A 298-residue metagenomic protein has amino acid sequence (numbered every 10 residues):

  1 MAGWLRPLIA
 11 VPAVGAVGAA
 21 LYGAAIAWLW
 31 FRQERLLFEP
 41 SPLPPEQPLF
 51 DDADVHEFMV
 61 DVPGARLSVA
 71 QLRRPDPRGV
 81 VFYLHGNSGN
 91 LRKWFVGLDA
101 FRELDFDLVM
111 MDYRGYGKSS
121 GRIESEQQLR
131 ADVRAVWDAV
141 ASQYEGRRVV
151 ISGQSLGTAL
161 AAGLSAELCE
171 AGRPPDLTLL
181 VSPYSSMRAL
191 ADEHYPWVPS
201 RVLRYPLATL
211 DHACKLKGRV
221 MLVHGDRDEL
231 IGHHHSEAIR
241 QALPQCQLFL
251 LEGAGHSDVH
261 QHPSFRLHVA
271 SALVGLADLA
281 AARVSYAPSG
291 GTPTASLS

Functional and structural regions predicted by a protein language model:
V14-D61, A281-V284, S296: An N-terminal hydrophobic leader/cap segment in hydrolases
R66-A139, R147, S165: Membrane-embedded segments
G97, T209, G218, G232-Q241: Short alpha-helix in the alpha/beta-hydrolase fold that links the catalytic acid
D138-A141, G146-Y195, H212-K215: Primarily recognizes the serine-hydrolase "nucleophile elbow" in alpha/beta-hydrolase and SGNH/GDSL folds
K215-K217, L222-H224, D228: Short beta-strand/loop motif that positions the catalytic acidic residue of the alpha/beta-hydrolase fold
R227-I231, H256-S257: Acidic catalytic loop of the alpha/beta-hydrolase fold
E237-S257: Catalytic histidine neighborhood in serine/cysteine hydrolases with alpha/beta-hydrolase-type architecture
A254-R266: Catalytic histidine-centered segment of alpha/beta-hydrolase-like enzymes
